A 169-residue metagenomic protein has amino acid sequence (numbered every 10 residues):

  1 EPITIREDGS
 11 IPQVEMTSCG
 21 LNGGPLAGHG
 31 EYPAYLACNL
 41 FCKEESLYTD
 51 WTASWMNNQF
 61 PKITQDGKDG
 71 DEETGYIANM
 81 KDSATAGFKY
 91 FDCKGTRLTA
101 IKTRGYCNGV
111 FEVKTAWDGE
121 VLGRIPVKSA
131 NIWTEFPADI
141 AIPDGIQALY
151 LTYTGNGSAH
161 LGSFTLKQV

Functional and structural regions predicted by a protein language model:
E1-R6: Beta-propeller blade signature
D8-V169: Extracytoplasmic
